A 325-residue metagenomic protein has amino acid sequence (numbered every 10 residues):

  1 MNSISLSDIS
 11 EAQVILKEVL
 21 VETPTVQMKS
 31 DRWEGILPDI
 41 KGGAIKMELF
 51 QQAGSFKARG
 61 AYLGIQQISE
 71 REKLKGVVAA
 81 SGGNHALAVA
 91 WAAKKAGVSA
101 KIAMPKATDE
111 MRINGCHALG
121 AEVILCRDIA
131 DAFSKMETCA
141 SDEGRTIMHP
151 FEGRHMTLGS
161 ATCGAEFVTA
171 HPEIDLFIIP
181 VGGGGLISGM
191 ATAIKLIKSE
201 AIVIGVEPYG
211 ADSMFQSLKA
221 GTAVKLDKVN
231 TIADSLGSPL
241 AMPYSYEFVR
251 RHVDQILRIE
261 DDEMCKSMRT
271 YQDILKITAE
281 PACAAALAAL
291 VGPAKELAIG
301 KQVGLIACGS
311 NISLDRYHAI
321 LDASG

Functional and structural regions predicted by a protein language model:
M1-G325: PLP-dependent amino-acid enzyme catalytic core
